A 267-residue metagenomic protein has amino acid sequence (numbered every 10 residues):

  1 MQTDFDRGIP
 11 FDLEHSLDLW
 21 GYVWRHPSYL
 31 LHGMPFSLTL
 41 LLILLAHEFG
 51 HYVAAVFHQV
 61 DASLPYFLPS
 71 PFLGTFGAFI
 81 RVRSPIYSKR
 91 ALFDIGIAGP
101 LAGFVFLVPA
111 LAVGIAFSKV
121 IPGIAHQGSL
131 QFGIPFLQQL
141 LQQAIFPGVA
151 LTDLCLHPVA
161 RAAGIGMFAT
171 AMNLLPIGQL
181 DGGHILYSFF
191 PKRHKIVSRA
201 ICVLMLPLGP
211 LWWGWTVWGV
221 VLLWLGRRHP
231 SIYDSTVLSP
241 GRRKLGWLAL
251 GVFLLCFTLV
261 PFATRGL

Functional and structural regions predicted by a protein language model:
M1-L267: Hydrophobic transmembrane alpha-helices and their immediate loop junctions in multi-pass integral membrane proteins
